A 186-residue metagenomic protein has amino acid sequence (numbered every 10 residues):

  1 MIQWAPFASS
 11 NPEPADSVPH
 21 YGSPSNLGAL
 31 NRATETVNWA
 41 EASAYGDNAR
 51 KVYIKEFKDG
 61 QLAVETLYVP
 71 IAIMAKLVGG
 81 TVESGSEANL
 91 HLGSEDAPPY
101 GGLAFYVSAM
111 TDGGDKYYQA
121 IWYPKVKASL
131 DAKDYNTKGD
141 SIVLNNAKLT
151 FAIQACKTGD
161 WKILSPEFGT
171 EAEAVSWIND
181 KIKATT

Functional and structural regions predicted by a protein language model:
M1-A75, K127-V143: Solvent-exposed edge beta-strands and adjacent loop segments that serve as assembly or binding interfaces
S17-P24, Y117-K125, I163-E167: Short amphipathic beta-strand/extended segments with alternating polar/hydrophobic composition
H20, N26, A44, L77-V78 (+5 more regions): Intrinsically disordered, low-complexity segments enriched in small/polar residues
K51-I121: Structured, beta-strand-rich domain cores that present glycine/charged loop surfaces used to bind extended ligands
V126-T186: Mixed-charge, glycine-accented linear interaction segment located at domain edges/termini
